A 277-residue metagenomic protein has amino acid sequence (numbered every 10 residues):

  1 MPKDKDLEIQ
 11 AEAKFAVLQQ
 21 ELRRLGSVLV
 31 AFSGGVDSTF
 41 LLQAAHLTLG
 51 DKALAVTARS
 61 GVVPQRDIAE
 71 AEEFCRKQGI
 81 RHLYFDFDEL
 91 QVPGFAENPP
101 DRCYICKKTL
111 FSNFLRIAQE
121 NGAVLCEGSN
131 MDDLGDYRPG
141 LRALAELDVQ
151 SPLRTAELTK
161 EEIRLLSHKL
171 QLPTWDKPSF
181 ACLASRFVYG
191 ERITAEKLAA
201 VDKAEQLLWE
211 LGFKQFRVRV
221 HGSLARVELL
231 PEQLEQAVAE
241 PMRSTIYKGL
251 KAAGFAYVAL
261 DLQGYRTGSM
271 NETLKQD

Functional and structural regions predicted by a protein language model:
P2-K169, E210, A225, P241-F255 (+2 more regions): ATP-dependent adenylation/nucleotidyltransferase module used to activate substrates
F15, T194-V201, A239, R243: Generic alpha-helical secondary structure
L54, V220-P231: Short, aliphatic-rich beta-strand segments
L125-G128, C182-L183, R217-R219, E228: Short, conserved beta-strand edge motifs with alternating hydrophobic and charged residues
R154-L158, R164-L208, K214-R217: Mid-to-C-terminal catalytic subdomains of enzymes that bind/position adenosyl phosphate moieties or nucleic-acid
K214-H221, D261-Q263: C-terminal boundary motif of the adenylate-forming
Q233-E235: Short Lys/Arg-rich amphipathic alpha-helical segments
G268-D277: Short, low-order "capping/linker" segments at domain edges
